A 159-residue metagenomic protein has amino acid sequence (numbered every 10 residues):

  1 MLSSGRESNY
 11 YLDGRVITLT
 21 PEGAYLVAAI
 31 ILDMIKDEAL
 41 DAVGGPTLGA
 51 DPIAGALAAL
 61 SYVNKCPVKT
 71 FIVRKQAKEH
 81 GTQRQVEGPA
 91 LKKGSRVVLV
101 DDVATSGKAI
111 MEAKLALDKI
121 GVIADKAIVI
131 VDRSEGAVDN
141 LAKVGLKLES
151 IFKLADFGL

Functional and structural regions predicted by a protein language model:
M1-A39: Active-site-facing substrate-recognition patch
D37, I53-V68, D139-L154, G158: Short acidic, glycine/proline-enriched helix-loop-strand junctions
A39-G49, I128-V129: Short glycine-rich phosphate-binding loop at a beta-alpha junction
D41, S95, D125: Conserved acidic residues
G55-V98, S106-E112: Short, glycine/charge-rich flexible loops or terminal/linker lids adjacent to PRPP-binding catalytic cores
K78, V103-S106, V131-G136: Short Gly/Pro-enriched loop/turn and capping motifs at secondary-structure junctions
L115-L159: PRPP-dependent phosphoribosyltransferase catalytic core
